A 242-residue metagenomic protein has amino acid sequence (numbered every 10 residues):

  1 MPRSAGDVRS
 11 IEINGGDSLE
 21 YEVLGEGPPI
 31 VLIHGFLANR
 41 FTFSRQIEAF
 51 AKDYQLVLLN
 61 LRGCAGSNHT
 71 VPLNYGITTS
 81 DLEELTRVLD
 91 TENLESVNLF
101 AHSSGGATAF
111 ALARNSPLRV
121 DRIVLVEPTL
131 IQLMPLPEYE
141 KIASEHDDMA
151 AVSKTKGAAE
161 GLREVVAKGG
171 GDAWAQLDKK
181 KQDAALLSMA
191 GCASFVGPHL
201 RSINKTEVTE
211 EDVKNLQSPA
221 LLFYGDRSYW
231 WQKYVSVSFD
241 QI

Functional and structural regions predicted by a protein language model:
R3, I13-H69: Conserved HGGG/HGGXW glycine-rich cap/lid loop of the alpha/beta-hydrolase fold
P29, Q55, E95-N98, V120-R122: Structural signature of beta-strand start/N-cap positions in the alpha/beta core of ABC transporter nucleotide-binding
L32-G35, S103, G225: Glycine-rich His-Gly loop
T42-F43, S67-L73, M134-L136, K233: Conserved catalytic-core motifs of eukaryotic protein kinase domains, centered on the activation segment
E48, V57-F100, S104: Active-site loop/oxyanion-hole signature of alpha/beta-hydrolase fold enzymes
F110, R114, V120-S153: Flexible "cap/lid" loop of the alpha/beta hydrolase fold
T155-F195: Conserved alpha/beta-hydrolase catalytic His-Asp/Glu region
L187-D240: Conserved serine/cysteine hydrolase catalytic core
